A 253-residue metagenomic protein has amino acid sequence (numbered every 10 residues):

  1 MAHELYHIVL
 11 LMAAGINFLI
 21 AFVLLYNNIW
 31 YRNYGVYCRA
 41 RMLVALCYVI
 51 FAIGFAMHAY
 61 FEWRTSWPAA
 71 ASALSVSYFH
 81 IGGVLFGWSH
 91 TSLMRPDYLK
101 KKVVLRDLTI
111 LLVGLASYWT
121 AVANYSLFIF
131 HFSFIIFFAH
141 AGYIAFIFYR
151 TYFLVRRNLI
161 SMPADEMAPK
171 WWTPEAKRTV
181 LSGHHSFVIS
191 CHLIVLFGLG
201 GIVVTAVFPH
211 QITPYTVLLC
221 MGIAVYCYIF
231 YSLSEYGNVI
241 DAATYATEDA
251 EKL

Functional and structural regions predicted by a protein language model:
M1-T120, I135: N-terminal low-complexity or simple alpha-helical regulatory segments that function as activation/interaction modules
I20-V23, L85-S92, Y143, I147-R150 (+1 more regions): Transmembrane alpha-helices and membrane-interface helical segments of multi-pass integral membrane enzymes
L24-Y31, F61-T65, L93-L99, F148-S161 (+3 more regions): Perimembrane helix-loop junctions in membrane proteins
R32-I53, D107-L108, F130-A206, I212-V225: Alpha-helical transmembrane segments of multi-pass integral membrane proteins
S66, T120-H131, F208-I212: Membrane-interface helix caps and helix-loop-helix hairpins in membrane proteins
S75-S89, A206-F230: Hydrophobic alpha-helical transmembrane segments and immediately flanking/interface helices in integral membrane
V122-N124, F134, T247, E251: Intrinsic disorder/low-complexity segments
Y231-L253: Membrane-proximal linker segments that couple transmembrane helices to downstream signaling/catalytic modules
